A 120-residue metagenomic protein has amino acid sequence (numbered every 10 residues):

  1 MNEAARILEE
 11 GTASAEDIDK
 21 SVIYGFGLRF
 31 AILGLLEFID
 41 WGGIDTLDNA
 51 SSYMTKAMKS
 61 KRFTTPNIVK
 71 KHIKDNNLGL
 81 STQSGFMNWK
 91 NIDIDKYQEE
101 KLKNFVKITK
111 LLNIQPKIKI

Functional and structural regions predicted by a protein language model:
E9-E10, A15-I120: NAD(P)-dependent Rossmann-like dehydrogenase/reductase catalytic/cofactor-binding core
